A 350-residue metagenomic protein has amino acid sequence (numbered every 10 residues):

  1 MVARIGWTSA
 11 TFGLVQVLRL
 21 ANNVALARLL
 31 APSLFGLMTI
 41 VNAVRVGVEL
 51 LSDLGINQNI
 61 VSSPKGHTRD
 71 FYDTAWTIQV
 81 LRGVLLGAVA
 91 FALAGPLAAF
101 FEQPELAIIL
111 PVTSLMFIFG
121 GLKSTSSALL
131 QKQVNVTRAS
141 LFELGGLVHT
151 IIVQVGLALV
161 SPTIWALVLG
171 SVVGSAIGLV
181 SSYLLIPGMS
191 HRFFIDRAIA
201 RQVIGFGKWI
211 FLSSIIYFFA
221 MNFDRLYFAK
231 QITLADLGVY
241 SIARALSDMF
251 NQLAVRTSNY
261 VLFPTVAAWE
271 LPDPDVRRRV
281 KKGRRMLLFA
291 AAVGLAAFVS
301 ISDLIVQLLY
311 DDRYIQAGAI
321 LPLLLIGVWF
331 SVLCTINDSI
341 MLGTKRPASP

Functional and structural regions predicted by a protein language model:
M1, A27-V41, S63-T74, G87-S114 (+4 more regions): Membrane-interface helix-capping segments at transmembrane helix termini in multi-pass transporters
M1-R19, K65-T77, L106, T137-L141 (+3 more regions): N-terminal membrane topogenesis motif
T11, V15-R19, N23, V41-N59 (+9 more regions): Short runs within selected transmembrane alpha-helices of multi-pass transporters and secretion channels
V17, N22-G47, A107-I108, Q202-F206 (+4 more regions): Interfacial/gating helices of multi-pass transporter permease domains
N42, I78-M116, W165-L185, V203 (+2 more regions): Short alpha-helical transmembrane segments in multi-pass integral membrane proteins
L50-T68, Q131-K132, A243, S247-R284 (+2 more regions): Helix-loop junctions and terminal segments of transmembrane helices in multi-pass membrane transport/translocation
T77-E102, I108, I152, G156 (+2 more regions): Alpha-helical transmembrane segments of multi-pass membrane transport and lipid-handling proteins
T137, I164, V180-M221, V261-R278: Interhelical loop/hinge segments that connect adjacent transmembrane helices in multipass membrane
